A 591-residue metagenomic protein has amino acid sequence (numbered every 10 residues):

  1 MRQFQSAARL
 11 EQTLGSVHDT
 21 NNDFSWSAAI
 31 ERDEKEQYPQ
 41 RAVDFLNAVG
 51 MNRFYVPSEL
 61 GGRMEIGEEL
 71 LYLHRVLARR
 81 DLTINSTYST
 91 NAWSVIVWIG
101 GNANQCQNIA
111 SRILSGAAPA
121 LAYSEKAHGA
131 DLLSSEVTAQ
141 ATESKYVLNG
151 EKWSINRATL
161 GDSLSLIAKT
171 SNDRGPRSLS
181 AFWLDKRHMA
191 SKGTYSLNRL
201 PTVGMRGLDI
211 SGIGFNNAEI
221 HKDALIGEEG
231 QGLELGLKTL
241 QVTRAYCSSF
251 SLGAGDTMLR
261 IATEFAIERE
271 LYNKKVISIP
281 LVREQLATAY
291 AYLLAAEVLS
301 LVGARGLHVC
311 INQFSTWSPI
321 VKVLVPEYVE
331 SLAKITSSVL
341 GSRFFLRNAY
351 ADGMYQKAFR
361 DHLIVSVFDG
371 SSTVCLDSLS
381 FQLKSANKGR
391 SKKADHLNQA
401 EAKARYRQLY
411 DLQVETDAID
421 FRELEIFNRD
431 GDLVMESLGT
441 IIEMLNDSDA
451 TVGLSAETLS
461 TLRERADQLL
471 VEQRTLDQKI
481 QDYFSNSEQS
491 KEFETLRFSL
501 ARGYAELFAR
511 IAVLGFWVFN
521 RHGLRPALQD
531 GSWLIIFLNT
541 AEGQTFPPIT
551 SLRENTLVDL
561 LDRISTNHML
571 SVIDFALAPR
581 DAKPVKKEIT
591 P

Functional and structural regions predicted by a protein language model:
M1-Y88, N108, L424-E492, A501-Y504 (+3 more regions): Amphipathic, small/basic residue-rich leader segments at the start of a protein or domain
F54, S115-S124: A short, Trp-centered hydrophobic/proline-enriched beta-strand micro-motif
L82-N104, G129-L132, T142-K145, I267: N-terminal glycine-rich flavin-associated loop
V137-Q140: A structural signal for short hydrophobic beta-strand segments in well-ordered beta-sheet cores
N149-Y195: A short core secondary-structure module
T202-L293, A404-F508, A512: Glycine-rich beta->alpha junctions and the first turn(s) of the following alpha-helix
T263-E264, L281-I311, P326, F519: Loop-to-helix element that buttresses phosphate recognition and phosphoryl-transfer chemistry
G303-A402: Extended amphipathic alpha-helical segments with heptad-repeat/coiled-coil character used for oligomerization, fusion
